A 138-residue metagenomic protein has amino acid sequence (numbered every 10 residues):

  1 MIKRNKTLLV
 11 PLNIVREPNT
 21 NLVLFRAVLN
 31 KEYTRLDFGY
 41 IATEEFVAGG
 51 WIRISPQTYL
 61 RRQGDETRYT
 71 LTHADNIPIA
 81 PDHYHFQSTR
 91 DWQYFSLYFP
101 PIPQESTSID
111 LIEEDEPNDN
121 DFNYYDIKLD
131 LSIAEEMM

Functional and structural regions predicted by a protein language model:
M1-K31, D65, T70-P78: Low-complexity, acidic Ser/Thr/Pro/Gly-rich terminal tails and inter-domain linkers that flank the onset of structured
L22-Y33, A48-G49, H83-T89: Short, solvent-exposed beta-strand/turn "edge" segments of beta-rich domains on protein surfaces
E32-E44: Short, well-ordered beta-strand segments enriched in hydrophobic/aromatic residues
L36, Q93-F95, Y125: Hydrophobic residues positioned within well-ordered beta-strands of beta-sheet architectures
T43-Y84: The feature marks short-to-medium sequence segments in extracytoplasmic or secretory-pathway proteins
T70-D110, E116: Short, solvent-exposed, Trp/other aromatic-anchored flexible loops in extracytoplasmic proteins
D115-F122: Short acidic/polar inter-strand loop motif in beta-rich domains
D126-M137: Short beta-strand elements
